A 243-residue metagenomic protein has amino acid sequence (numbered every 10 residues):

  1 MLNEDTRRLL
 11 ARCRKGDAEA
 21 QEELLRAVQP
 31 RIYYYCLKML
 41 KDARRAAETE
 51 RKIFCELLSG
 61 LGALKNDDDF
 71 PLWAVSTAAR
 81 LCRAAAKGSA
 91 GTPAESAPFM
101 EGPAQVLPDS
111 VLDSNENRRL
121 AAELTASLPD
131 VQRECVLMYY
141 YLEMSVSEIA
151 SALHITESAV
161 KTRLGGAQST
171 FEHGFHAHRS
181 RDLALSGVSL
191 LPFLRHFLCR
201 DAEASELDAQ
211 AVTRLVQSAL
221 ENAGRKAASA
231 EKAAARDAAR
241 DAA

Functional and structural regions predicted by a protein language model:
N3, A84, G91-S114: Internal acidic/polar
A11-Y34, A47, L58: A short, charge-rich alpha-helical start-of-domain segment used by transcription regulators
K15, A104-E134, M144: Amphipathic alpha-helical segment used for protein-protein interaction
Q29, Y33, F54, P129 (+2 more regions): C-terminal flanking helix
Q29, Y34-L37, E50-L58, D68-G88: Σ70-family region 2.3-2.4 aromatic/basic alpha-helix that recognizes the −10 promoter and nucleates DNA melting
D68, A79, R83, N117 (+2 more regions): DNA-recognition helix of helix-turn-helix
C135-Y139: A short pre-motif secondary-structure segment
Q168-S229: C-terminal edge and immediately downstream basic/flexible tail or linker adjoining helix-turn-helix-like DNA-binding
